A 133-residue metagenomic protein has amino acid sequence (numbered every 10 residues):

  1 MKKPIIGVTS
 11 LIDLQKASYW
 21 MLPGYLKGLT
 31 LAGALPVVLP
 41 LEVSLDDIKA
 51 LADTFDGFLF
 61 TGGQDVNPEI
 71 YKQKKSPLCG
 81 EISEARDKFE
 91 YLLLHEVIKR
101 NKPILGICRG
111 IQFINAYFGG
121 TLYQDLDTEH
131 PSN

Functional and structural regions predicted by a protein language model:
M1-I107, A116-F118, Y123, D127-N133: N-terminal beta1-alpha1 cap of cysteine-dependent amidohydrolase-like domains
I111: Catalytic nucleophile loop
